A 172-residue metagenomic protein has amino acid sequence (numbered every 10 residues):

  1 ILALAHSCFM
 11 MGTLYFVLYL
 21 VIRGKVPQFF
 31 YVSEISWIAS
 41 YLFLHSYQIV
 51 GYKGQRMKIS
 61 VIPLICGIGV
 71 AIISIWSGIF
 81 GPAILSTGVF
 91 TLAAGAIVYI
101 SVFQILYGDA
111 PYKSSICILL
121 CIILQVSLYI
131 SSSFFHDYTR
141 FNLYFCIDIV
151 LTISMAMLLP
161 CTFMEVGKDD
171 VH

Functional and structural regions predicted by a protein language model:
I1-H172: Polytopic alpha-helical membrane-helix bundles and their juxtamembrane interface segments in multi-pass membrane
